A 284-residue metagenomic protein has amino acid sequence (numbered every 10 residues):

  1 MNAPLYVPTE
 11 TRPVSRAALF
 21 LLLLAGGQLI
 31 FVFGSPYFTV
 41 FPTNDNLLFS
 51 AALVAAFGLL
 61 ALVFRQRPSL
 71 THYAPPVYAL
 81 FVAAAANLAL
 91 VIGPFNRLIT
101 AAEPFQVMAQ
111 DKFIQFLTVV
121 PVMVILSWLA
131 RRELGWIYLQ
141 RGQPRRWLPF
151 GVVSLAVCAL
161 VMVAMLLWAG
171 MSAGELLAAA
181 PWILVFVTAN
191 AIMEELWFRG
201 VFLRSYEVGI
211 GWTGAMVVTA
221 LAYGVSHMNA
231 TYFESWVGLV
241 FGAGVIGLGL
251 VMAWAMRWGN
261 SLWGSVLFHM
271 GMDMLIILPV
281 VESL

Functional and structural regions predicted by a protein language model:
M1-A130, I277-L284: N-terminal, membrane-interfacial amphipathic/helix-forming hydrophobic leader that caps and precedes the first
L5-P8, L21-Y37, V152-L284: Transmembrane helix-loop-helix hairpins at the membrane interface of multi-pass integral membrane proteins
T9-T11, L62-P76, G135-R145, L203-I210: Membrane-interface helix-boundary motifs at transmembrane edges
V14-A17, T43-L47, H72, P76 (+7 more regions): Hydrophobic, aromatic-rich alpha-helical transmembrane segments and their membrane-interface anchor motifs
F57-Q66, V124-E133, N190-R204, A253: Alpha-helical transmembrane segments in multipass membrane proteins, preferentially the mid-helix core
I92-A191: Juxtamembrane helix-loop-helix connectors linking adjacent transmembrane helices in multi-pass membrane enzymes
